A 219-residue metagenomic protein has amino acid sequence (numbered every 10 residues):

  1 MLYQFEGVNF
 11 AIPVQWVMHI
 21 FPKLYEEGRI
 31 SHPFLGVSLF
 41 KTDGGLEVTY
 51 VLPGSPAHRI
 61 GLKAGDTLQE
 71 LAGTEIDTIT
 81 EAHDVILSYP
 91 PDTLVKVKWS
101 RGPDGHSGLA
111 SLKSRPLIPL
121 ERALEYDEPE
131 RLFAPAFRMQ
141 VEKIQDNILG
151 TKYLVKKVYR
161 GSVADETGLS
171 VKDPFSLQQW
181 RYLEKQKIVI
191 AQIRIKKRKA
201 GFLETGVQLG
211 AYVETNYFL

Functional and structural regions predicted by a protein language model:
Y3-V8, Q69-A72: Second-shell loop/turn segments in exported
G7-F10, Y126: Short, surface-exposed loop/turn motifs that are enriched in glycine and acidic residues and include a nearby proline
W16-L219: C-terminal recognition in membrane/secretory proteostasis and scaffolding
